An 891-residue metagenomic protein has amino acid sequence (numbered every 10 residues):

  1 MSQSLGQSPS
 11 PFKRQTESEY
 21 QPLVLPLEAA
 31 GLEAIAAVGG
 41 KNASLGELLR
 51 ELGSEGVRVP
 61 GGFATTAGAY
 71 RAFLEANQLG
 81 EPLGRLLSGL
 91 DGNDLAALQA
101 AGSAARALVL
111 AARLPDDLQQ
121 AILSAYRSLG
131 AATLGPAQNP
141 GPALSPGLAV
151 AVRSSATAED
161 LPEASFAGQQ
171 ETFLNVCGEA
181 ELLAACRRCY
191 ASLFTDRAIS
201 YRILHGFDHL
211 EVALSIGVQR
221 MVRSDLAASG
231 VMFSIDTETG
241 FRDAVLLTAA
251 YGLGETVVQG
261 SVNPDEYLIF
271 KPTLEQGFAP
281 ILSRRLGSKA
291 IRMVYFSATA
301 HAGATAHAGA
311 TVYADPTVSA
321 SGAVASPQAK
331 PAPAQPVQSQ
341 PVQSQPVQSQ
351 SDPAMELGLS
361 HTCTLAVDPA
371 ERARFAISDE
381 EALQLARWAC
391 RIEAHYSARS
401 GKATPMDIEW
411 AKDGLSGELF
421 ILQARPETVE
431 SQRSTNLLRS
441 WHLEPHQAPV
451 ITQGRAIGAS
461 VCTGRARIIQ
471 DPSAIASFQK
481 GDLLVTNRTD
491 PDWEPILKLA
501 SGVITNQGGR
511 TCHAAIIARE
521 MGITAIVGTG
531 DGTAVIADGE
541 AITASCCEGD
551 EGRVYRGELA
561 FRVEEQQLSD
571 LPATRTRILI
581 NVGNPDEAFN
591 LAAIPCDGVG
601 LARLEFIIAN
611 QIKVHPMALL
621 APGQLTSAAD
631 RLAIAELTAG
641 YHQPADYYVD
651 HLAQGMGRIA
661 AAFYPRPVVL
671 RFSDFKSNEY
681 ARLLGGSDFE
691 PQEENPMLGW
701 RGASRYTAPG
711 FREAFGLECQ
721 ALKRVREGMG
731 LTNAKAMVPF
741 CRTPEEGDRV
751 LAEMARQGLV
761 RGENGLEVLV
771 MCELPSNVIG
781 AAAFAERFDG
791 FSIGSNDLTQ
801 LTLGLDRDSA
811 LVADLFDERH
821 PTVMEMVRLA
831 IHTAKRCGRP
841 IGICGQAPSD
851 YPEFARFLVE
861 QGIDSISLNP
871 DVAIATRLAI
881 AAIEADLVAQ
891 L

Functional and structural regions predicted by a protein language model:
M1-G217, R372-E380, L385, E393-S397 (+9 more regions): N-terminal beta-alpha lobe that positions the nucleotide/phosphoryl donor in ATP/NTP-coupled carboxylate activation
K13, G80, V318, E427-S431 (+4 more regions): Acidic, glycine-rich flexible loop/linker segments
L32-A34, T65-R71, R106-L110, G206-F207 (+4 more regions): Conserved short loop/turn motifs at secondary-structure junctions
Y126, G130, G147-A151, A156-F166 (+5 more regions): Conserved alpha/beta-domain cores
F166-S200, S224-A300, L422-T452, L499-N506 (+5 more regions): Extended active-site and interfacial segments that coordinate phosphate-rich ligands in large catalytic machineries
G168, G401-T428: Conserved metal-phosphate-binding beta-hairpin within the catalytic cores of diverse ATP-dependent phosphoryl-transfer
A244-G303, Y313-P333, Q340-D407, A411-D413 (+8 more regions): Conserved catalytic alpha/beta cores of large enzymes that bind or transform nucleotide phosphates and polynucleotides
